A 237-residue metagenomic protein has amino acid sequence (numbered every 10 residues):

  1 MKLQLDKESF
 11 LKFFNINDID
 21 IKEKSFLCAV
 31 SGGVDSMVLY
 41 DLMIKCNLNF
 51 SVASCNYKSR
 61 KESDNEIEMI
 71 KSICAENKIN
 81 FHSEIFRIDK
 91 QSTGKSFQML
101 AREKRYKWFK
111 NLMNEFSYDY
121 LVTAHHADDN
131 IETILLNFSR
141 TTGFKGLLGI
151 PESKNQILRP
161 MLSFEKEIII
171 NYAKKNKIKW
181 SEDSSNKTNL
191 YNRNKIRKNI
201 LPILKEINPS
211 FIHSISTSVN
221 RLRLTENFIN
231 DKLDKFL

Functional and structural regions predicted by a protein language model:
M1-L201: Core alpha/beta nucleotide-donor-binding catalytic domains of modification enzymes
Y191-L237: ATP/NTP-dependent adenylation/nucleotidyl-transfer catalytic domains that generate, transfer, or process NMP-activated
